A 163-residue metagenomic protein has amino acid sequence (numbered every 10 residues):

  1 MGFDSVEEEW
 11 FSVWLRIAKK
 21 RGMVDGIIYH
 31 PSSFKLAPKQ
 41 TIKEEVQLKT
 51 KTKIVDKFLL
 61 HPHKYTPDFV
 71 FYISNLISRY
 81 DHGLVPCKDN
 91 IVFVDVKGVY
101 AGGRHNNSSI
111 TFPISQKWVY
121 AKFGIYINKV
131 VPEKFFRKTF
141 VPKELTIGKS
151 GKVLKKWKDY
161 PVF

Functional and structural regions predicted by a protein language model:
M1-F163: Electrostatic, structured charged patches in enzyme active sites and in nucleic-acid/phosphate-binding
